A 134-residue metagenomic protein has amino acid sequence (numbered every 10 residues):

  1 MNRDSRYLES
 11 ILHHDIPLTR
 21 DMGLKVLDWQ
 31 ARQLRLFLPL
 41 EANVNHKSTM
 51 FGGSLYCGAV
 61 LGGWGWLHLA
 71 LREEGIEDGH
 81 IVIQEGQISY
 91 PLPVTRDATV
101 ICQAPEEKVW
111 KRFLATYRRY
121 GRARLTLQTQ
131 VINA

Functional and structural regions predicted by a protein language model:
M1-F37, E41-A42: Non-catalytic linker/capping segments at the edges of enzyme domains
P17, W29, G79-I81, P93-T95 (+1 more regions): Short coil/turn motifs at beta-sheet boundaries
R20-L24, Q84-Y90, R112-L114: Short structured motifs
Q33-R35, D97-T99, R124-T126: Intrinsic-disorder/low-complexity, polar/charged segments enriched in Ser/Thr/Lys/Arg/Asp/Glu/Gln
L40-G53: A short glycine/serine-rich beta->alpha loop
G53-G75: Active-site helix/loop of acyl-thioester processing domains in fatty-acid/polyketide metabolism, spanning hotdog-fold
H68-E106: Hydrophobic beta-strand-centered segment that forms part of the acyl-chain substrate-binding groove
T95, P105-A134: HotDog/MaoC-like acyl-thioester-processing domains
